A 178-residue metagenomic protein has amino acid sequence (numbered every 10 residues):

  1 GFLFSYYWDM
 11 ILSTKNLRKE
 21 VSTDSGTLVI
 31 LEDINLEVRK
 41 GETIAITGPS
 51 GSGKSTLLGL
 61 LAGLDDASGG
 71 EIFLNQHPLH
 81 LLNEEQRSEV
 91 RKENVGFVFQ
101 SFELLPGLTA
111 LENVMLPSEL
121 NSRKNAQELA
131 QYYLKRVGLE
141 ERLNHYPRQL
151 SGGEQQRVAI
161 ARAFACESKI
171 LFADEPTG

Functional and structural regions predicted by a protein language model:
G1-D9: Short, Lys/Arg-enriched N-terminal segments with co-localized hydrophobic residues within the first ~10-30 amino acids
I11-L12, L17-G178: ABC family nucleotide-binding domain
